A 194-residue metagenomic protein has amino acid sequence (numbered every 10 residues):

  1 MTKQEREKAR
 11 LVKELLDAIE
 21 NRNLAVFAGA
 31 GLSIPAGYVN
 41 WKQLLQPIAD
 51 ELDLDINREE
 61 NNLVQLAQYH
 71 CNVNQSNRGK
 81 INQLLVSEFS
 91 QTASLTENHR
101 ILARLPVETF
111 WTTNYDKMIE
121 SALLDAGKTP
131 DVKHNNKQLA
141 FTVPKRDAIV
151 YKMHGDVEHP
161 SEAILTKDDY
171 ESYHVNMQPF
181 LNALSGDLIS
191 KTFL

Functional and structural regions predicted by a protein language model:
M1-F193: Conserved catalytic-core helix/loop/strand module for nucleotide-ribose chemistry
